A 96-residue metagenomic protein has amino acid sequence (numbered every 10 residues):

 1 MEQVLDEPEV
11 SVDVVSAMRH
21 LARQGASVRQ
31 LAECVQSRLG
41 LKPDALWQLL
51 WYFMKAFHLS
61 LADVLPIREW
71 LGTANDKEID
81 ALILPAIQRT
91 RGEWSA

Functional and structural regions predicted by a protein language model:
E2-A96: Short, amphipathic alpha-helical interaction segments embedded in low-complexity terminal/linker regions of eukaryotic
